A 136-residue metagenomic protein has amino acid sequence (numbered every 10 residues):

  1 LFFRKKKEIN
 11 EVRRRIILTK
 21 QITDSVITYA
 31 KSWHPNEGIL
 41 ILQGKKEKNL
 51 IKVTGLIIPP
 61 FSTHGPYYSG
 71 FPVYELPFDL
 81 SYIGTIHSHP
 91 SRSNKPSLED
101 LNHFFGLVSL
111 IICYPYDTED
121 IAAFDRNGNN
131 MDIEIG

Functional and structural regions predicted by a protein language model:
L1-Y82, P90-G136: Conserved beta-strand-loop surface patch within small alpha/beta domains used for substrate/adaptor or ligand engagement
T85: Conserved, mostly hydrophobic/aromatic
